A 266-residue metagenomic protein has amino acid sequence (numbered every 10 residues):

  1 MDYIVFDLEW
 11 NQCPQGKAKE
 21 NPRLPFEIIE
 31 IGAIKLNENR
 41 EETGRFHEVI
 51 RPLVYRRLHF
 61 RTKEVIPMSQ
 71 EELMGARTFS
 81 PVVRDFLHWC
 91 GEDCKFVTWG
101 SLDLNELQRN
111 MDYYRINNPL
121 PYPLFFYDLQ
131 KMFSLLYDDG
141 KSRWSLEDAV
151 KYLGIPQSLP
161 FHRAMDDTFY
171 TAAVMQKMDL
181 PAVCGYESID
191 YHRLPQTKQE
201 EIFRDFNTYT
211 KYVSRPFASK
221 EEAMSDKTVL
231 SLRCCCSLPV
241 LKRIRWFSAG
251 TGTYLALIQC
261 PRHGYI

Functional and structural regions predicted by a protein language model:
D2-Q108, Y265: Conserved non-catalytic scaffold segment of RNase H-like nuclease domains
F6, Y127, D166: Active-site flanking residues adjacent to catalytic metal/cofactor-binding acidic residues
W10-Q12, K131, Y170: Short, glycine/acidic-enriched loop or turn micro-motifs at the edges of active sites
E41-G44, N117, P121: Beta-strand initiation motifs
R57, R61-K63, Q70-L73, Q130-T168: Active-site-proximal helix-loop-helix substrate-binding element of RNase H-like nuclease domains
K95-S101, E106-M111, S145-N207: Acidic, Mg2+-coordinating catalytic module of metal-dependent nucleases/exonucleases that use a two-metal-ion mechanism
P119-F133: Conserved beta-strand -> loop -> alpha-helix junction used to position metal-binding or nucleic-acid-contacting
K177-I266: Acidic two-metal-ion nuclease catalytic site recognized across multiple nuclease folds, prominently DnaQ/RNase D-T
